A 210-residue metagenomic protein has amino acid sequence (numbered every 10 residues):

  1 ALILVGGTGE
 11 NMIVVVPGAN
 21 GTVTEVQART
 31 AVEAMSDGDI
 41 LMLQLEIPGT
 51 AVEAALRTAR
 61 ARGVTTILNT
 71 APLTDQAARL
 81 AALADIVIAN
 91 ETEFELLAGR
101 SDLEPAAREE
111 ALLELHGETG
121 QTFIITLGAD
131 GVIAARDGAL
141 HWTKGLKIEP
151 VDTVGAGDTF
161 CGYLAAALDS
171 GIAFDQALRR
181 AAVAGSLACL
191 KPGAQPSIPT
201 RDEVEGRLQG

Functional and structural regions predicted by a protein language model:
A1, E10-I13, D39-I40, T65-T66 (+3 more regions): Structural motif
A1-I40, V204-G210: Conserved N-terminal subdomain of the carbohydrate kinase-like
N11, E93-E95, I148-E149: A short, flexible beta-alpha/helix-coil linker loop
V14, L96-G99, A135, R207: Residues that scaffold the ATP/ADP-binding catalytic core of kinase and kinase-like folds
V32-S36, L80-A82, G117: A short, aliphatic-rich alpha-helical micro-motif
I40-E110, D130-V132: Conserved beta-alpha-beta core of the PfkB/ribokinase-like small-molecule kinase fold
T74-R79, P105-G210: Conserved phosphate-binding/catalytic region of the ribokinase-like
